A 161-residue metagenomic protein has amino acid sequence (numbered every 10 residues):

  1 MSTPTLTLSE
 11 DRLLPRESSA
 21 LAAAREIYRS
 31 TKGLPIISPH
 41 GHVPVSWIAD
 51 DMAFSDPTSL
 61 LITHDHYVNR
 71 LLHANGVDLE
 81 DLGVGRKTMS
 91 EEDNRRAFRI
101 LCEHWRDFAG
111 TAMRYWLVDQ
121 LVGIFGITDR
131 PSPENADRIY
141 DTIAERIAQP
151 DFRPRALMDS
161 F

Functional and structural regions predicted by a protein language model:
S2-P35, G41-F161: Metal-cofactor-binding active-site regions of metalloenzymes
